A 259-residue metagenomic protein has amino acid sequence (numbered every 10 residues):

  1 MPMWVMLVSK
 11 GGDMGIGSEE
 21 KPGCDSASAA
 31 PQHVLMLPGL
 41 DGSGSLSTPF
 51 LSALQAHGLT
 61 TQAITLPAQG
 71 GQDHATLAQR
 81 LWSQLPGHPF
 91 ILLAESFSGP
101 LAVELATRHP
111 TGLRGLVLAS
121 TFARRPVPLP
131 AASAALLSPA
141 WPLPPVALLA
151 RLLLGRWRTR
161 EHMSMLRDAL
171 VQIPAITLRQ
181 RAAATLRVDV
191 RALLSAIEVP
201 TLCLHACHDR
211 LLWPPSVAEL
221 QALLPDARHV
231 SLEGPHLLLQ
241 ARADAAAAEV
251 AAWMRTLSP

Functional and structural regions predicted by a protein language model:
G15, E20-G70: Conserved HGGG/HGGXW glycine-rich cap/lid loop of the alpha/beta-hydrolase fold
A94-S98, A102: Gly/Ala-rich beta-loop-alpha elbow adjacent to hydrolase catalytic centers
T107, G112-L143: Flexible "cap/lid" loop of the alpha/beta hydrolase fold
L129, P144-S195: Conserved alpha/beta-hydrolase catalytic His-Asp/Glu region
I197, C203-H205: Short beta-strand/loop motif that positions the catalytic acidic residue of the alpha/beta-hydrolase fold
V199, W213-A222: Short alpha-helix in the alpha/beta-hydrolase fold that links the catalytic acid
H208-L212, L237: Acidic catalytic loop of the alpha/beta-hydrolase fold
G234-A247: Catalytic histidine-centered segment of alpha/beta-hydrolase-like enzymes
